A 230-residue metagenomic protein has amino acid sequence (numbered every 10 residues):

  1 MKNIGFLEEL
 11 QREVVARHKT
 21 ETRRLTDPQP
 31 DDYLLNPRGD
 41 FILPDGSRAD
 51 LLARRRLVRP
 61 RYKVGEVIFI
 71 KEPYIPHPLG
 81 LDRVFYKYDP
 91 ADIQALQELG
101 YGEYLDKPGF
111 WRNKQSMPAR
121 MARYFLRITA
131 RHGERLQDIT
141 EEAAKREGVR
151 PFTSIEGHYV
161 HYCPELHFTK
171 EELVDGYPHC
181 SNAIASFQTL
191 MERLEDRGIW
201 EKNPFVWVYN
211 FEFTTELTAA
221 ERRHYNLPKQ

Functional and structural regions predicted by a protein language model:
M1-Q230: Secondary-structure transition motif
